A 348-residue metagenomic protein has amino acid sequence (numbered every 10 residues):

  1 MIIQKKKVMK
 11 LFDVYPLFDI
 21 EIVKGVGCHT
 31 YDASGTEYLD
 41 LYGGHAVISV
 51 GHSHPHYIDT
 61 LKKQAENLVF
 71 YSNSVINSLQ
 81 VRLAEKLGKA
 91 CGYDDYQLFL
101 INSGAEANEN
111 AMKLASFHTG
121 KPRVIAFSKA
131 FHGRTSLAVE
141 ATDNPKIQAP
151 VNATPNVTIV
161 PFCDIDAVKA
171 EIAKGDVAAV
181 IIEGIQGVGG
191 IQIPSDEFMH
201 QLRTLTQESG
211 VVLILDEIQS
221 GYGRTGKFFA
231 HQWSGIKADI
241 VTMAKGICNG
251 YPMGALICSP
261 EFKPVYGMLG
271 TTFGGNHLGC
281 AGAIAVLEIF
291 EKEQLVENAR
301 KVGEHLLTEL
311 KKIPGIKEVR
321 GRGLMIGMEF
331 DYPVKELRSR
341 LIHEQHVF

Functional and structural regions predicted by a protein language model:
M1-F348: Conserved N-terminal phosphate-binding loop of PLP-dependent enzymes in the Aspartate aminotransferase
